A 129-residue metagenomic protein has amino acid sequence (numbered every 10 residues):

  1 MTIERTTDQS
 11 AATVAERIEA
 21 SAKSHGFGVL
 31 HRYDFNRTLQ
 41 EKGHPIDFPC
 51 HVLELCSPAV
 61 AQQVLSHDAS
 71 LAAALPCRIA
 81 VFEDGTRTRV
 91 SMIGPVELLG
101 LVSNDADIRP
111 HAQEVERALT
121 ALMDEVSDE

Functional and structural regions predicted by a protein language model:
M1-H25: Terminal, regulation- and interaction-focused segments at domain boundaries
D8-S10, C56, F82, I93: Solvent-exposed residues in well-ordered beta-strands and their adjoining turns, especially edge/terminal strands
G28-V29, E129: Short, structured loop/turn "capping" segments at alpha-beta junctions
L30, D34-V81: Compact, glycine-rich, soluble single-domain proteins
R78-D105: Beta-strand/loop substructures that line and gate deep hydrophobic ligand-binding cavities in soluble
L101-E129: Well-ordered alpha/beta subsegment
